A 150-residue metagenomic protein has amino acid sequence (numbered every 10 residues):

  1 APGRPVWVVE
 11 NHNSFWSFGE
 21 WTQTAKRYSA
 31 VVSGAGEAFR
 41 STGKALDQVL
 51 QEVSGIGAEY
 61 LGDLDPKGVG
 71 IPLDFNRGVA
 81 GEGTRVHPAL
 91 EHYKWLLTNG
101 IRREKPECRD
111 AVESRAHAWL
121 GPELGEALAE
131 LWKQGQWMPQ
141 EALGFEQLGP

Functional and structural regions predicted by a protein language model:
A1-G57, K67-V69, L73-P150: Nucleic-acid enzyme cleavage-core boundary/entry regions
